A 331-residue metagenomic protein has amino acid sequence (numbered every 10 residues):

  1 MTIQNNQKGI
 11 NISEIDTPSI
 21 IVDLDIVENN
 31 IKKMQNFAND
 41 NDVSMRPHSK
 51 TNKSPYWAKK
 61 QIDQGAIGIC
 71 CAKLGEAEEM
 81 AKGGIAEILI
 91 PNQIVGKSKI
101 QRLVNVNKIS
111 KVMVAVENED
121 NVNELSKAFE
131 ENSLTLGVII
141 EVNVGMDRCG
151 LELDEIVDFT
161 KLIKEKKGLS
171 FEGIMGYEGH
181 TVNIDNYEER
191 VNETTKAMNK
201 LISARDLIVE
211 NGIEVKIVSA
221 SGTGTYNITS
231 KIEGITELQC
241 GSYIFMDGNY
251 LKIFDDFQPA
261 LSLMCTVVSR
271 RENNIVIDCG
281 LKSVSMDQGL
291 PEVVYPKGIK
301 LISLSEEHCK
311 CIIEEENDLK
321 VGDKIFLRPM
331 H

Functional and structural regions predicted by a protein language model:
I3-Q7, I26-W57, C70: N-terminal glycine-rich anion-binding loops that anchor highly charged ligand groups
I3-V22: Generic N-terminal amphipathic, Lys/Arg-enriched alpha-helix
V27, K50, M80, I140 (+5 more regions): Conserved, mostly hydrophobic/aromatic
H48-E178, V182: Active-site-proximal beta-alpha core segment in soluble small-molecule metabolic enzymes
V144-L251, D255: Active-site loop/helix belt of alpha/beta enzymes
G224-K297: Active-site loop ensemble at the mouth of alpha/beta enzyme cores that anchors a bound cofactor
R270-H331: C-terminal accessory subdomain/extension
